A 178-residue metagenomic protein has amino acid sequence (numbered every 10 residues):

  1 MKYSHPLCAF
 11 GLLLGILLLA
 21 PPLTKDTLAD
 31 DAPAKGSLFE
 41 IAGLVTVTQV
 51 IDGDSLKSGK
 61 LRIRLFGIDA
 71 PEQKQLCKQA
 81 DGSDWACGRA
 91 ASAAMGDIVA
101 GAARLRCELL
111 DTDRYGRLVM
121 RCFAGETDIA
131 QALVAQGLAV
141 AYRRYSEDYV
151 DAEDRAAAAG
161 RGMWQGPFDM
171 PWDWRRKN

Functional and structural regions predicted by a protein language model:
K2-N178: Small beta-barrel nucleic-acid-binding modules, primarily SNase/OB-fold domains and secondarily Tudor-like barrels
